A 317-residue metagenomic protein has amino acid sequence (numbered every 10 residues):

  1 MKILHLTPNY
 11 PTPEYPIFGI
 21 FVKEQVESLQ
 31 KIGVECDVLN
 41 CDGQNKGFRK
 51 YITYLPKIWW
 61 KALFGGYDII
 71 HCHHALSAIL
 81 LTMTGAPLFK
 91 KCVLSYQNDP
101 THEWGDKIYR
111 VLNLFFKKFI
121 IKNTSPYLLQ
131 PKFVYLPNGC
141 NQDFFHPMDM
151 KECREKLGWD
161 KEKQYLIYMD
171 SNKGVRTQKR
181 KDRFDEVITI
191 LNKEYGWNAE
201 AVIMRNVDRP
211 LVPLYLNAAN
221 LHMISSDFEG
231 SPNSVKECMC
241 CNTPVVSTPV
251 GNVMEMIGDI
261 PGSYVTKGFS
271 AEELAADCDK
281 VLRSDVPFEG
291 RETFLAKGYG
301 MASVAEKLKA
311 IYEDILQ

Functional and structural regions predicted by a protein language model:
L4, W159-K179, D185-I188: Conserved donor-binding/catalytic core segment of Leloir-type glycosyltransferases
I17, R283-L316: A charged, aromatic-enriched C-terminal amphipathic alpha-helix characteristic of glycosyltransferases across folds
C72-S77, Y96: Short His-centered aromatic/hydrophobic patch
R110-F144: A short, active-site helix/loop in glycosyltransferases that binds the activated sugar's phosphate group
H146-W159: A short helix/loop element that forms part of the nucleotide-sugar donor recognition site in Leloir-type
D227: Aromatic "clamp/platform" in nucleotide-sugar-dependent glycosyltransferases that forms part of the donor/acceptor
P244-S247: Short hydrophobic beta-strand element within catalytic cores of glycosyltransferases and related nucleotide-activated
M254-K280: Change "using UDP/GDP/dTDP sugars" to "using nucleotide sugars
